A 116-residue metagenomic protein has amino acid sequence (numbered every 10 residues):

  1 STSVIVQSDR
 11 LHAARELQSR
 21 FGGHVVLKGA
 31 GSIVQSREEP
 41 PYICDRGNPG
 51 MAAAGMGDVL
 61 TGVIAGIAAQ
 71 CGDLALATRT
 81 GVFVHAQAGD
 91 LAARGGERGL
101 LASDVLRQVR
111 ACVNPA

Functional and structural regions predicted by a protein language model:
S1-R46: Glycine-rich phosphate/dinucleotide-binding loop and adjoining beta-alpha-beta core of small-molecule
T2-R10, C71-R79, E97-L100: Short, charged, surface-exposed loops that flank catalytic or proteolytic processing sites
H12-R15, Y42, T61-G62, A75 (+1 more regions): Feature representing long, continuous alpha-helical segments
G23, A30-G31, Q70-G72, H85: Internal alpha-helical scaffold of NAD(P)-dependent oxidoreductase catalytic cores
G47-M51: Glycine-rich phosphate/pyrophosphate-binding beta-alpha loops
A53-V84: Short, small-residue alpha-helix embedded
Q87-A116: Charged C-terminal helix
